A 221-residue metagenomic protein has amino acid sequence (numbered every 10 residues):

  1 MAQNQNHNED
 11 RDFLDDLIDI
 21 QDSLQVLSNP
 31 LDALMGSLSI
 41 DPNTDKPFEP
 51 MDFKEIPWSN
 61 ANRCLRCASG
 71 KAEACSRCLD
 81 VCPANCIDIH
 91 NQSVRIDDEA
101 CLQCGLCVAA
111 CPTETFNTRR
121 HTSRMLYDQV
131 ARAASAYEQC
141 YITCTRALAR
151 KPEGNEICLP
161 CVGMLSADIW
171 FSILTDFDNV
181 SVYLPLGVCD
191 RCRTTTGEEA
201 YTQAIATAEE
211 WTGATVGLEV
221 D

Functional and structural regions predicted by a protein language model:
M1-V81, N85, Y137-A149, D221: Ferredoxin-type iron-sulfur electron-transfer modules and their immediate structural context
K71-R95, L106-R124: Iron-sulfur cluster-binding cysteine motifs and their immediate structural context in ferredoxin-like electron-transfer
E99, H121-Q139: ABC transporter nucleotide-binding domain
A109, T115-F116, Y141-E153: Short, charged N-terminal beta->alpha structural module
A131-Y137, K151-G154, L174-D176: Flexible, charged surface loops at secondary-structure boundaries
E153-C161: Active-site regions of enzymes building and remodeling cell-envelope glycoconjugates
P160, M164-L165, I169-T212, V216: Cofactor-cradling patches in redox/metallo enzymes
